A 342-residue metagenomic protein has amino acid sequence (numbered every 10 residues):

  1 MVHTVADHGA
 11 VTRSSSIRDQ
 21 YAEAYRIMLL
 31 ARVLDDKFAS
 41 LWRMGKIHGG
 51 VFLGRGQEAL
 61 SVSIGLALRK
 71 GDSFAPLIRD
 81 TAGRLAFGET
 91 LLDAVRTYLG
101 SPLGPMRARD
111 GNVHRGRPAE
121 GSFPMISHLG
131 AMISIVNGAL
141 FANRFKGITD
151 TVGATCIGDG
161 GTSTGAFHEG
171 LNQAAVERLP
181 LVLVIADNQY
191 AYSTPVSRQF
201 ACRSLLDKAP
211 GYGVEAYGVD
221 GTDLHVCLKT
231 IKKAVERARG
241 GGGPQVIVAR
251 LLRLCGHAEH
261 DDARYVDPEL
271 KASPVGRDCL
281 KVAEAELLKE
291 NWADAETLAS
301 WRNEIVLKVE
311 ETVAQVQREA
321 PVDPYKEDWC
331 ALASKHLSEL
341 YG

Functional and structural regions predicted by a protein language model:
M1-L60, C255, E259-G342: Conserved acidic/glycine
D19, G65-A67, R237-A238: A general structural signal for short secondary-structure junctions and capping/turn motifs
V33-A39, M44-E177, P195-A201, L206 (+1 more regions): Cofactor-binding active-site loop characterized by glycine-rich and histidine/acidic residues
G45, A67, Y98, P102 (+4 more regions): Alpha-helix boundary/capping residues
I78-R79, A249-L251, P321, W329: Short, well-ordered beta-to-alpha junction loops that form the rim of enzyme active sites and present histidine/acidic
G121-R318: Glycine-rich ThDP/TPP pyrophosphate-binding loop and its adjacent helix/strand module within ThDP-dependent enzymes
